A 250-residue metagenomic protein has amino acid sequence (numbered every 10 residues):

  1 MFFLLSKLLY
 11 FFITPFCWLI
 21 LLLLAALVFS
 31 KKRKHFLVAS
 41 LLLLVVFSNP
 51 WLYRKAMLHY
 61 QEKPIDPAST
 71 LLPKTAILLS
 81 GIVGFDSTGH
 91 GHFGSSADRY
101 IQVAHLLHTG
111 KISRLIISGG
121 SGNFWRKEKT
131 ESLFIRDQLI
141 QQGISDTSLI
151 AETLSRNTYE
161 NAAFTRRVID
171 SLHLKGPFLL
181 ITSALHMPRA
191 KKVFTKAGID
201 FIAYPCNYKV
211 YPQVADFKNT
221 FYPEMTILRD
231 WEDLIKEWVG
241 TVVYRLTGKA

Functional and structural regions predicted by a protein language model:
M1-V28: Membrane-embedded alpha-helical segments of integral membrane proteins
S6, R33-F36, R229: Membrane-interface helix-boundary signature
A25-K32, S48-P50: Structural signal for the C-terminal ends of transmembrane alpha-helices and the immediately following loop
V28-K32, H59-P64, K249-A250: Membrane-interface elements of multi-pass transporters and channels
H35-P50: Hydrophobic membrane-insertion alpha-helices, especially the h-region of bacterial N-terminal signal peptides
V46-E224, W231: A structural signal for short, hydrophobic/glycine-enriched beta-strand patches
K218-N219, R229-A250: Extracytoplasmic/luminal low-complexity segments enriched in Pro/Gly and acidic/polar residues that act as flexible
